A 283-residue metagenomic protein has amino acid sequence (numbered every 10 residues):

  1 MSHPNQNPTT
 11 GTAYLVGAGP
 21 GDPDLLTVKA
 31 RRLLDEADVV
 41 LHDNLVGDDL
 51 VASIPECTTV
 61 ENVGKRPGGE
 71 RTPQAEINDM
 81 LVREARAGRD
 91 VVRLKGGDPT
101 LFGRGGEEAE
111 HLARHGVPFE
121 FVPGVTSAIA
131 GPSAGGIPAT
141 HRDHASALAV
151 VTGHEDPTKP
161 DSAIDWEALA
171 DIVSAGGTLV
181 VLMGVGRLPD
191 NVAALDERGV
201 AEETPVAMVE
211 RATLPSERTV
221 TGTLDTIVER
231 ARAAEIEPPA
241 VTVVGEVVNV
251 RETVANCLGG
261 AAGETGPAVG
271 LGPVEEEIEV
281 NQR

Functional and structural regions predicted by a protein language model:
M1-P23, V28-V125, V228: Class I S-adenosyl-L-methionine
S2-P4, T10-A13, A87-V91, E155-R283: A contiguous loop/helix-start segment that scaffolds small-molecule binding in enzyme catalytic cores
H3, G96-A175, R218-T221: Class I SAM-dependent methyltransferase SAM-binding "motif I" and its flanking Rossmann-like core
D24-L25, T72, G103, I129 (+3 more regions): Residues that form or flank phosphate/diphosphate-binding pockets in enzymes that use nucleotide phosphates
L50-V51, L112, G131-P132, N191 (+1 more regions): Hydrophobic packing residues within well-ordered alpha-helices of enzyme cores
T58-K65, F119-E120, A139-A149, G199-M208: Short hydrophobic/aromatic-enriched beta-strand-loop microsegments
R83-A85, P138-V150, L224-E235: A polyampholytic, Gly/Pro-enriched intrinsically disordered region
